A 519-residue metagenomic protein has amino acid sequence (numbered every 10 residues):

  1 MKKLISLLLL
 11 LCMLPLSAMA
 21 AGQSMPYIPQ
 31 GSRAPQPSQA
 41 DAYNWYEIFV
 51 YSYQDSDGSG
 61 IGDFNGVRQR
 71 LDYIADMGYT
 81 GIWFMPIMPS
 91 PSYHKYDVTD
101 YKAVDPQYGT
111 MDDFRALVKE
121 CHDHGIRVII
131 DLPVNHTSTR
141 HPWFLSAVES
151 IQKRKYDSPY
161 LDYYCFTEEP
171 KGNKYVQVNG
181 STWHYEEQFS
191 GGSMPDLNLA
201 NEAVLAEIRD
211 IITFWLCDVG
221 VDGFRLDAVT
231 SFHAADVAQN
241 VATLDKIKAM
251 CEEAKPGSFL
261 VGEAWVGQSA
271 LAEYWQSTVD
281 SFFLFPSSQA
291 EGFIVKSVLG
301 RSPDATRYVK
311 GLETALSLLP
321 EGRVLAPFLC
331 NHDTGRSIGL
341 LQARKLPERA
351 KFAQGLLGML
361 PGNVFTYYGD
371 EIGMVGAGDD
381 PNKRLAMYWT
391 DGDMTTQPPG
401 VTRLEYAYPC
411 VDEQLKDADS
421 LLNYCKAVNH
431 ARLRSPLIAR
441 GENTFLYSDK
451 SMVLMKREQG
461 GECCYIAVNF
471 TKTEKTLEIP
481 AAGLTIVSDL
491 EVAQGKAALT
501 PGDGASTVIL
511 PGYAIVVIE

Functional and structural regions predicted by a protein language model:
L4-A20: Sec-dependent N-terminal signal peptides of Gram-positive bacterial secreted proteins and lipoproteins
G22-G192, L197, A203, V229-S277: Acidic/aromatic-lined carbohydrate-recognition and catalytic surfaces of CAZymes acting on diverse glycans
Q23-R33, N135-H136, H141-Q152, I211 (+6 more regions): Active-site-proximal helices and loops of the catalytic beta/alpha 8
M25-P26, A40, A254, V266 (+6 more regions): Loop/helix patches that line or flank the sugar-binding groove of alpha-linked glycan CAZymes
I48, I74, F84, Y101 (+11 more regions): Conserved, mostly hydrophobic/aromatic
I61-Y73, E202-L216, A350, Q354: Short, acidic/polar
E474-G495: Beta-strand-rich binding/interaction modules
T500-E519: C-terminal beta-strand-rich structural cap/linker in extracellular carbohydrate-active enzymes
